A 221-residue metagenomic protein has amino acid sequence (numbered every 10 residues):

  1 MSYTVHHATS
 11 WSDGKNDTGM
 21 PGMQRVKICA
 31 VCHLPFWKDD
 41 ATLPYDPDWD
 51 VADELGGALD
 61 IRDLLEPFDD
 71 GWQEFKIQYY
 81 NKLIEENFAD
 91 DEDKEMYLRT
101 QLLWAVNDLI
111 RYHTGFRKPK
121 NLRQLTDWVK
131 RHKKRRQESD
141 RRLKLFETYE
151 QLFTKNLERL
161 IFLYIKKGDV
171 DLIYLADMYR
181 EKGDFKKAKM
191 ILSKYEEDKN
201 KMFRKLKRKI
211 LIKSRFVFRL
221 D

Functional and structural regions predicted by a protein language model:
M1-G57: N-terminal cysteine/histidine-rich coordination modules
L43-I165: Extended interfacial segments that mediate partner engagement and assembly in macromolecular machines
D127-K133, F185-K201: TPR/TPR-like (Sel1-like) alpha-helical repeat modules
N156, L160-L163, K194-D198, M202: Alpha-helical solenoid scaffolds that mediate protein-protein interactions, centered on TPR/SEL1-like repeats but also
L172, E197-L211: Boundary/linker segments of alpha-helical solenoid repeat arrays
G183-M190, I210-D221: Alpha-helical linker/edge segments of TPR/alpha-solenoid repeat scaffolds and analogous pre-/post-domain helices
